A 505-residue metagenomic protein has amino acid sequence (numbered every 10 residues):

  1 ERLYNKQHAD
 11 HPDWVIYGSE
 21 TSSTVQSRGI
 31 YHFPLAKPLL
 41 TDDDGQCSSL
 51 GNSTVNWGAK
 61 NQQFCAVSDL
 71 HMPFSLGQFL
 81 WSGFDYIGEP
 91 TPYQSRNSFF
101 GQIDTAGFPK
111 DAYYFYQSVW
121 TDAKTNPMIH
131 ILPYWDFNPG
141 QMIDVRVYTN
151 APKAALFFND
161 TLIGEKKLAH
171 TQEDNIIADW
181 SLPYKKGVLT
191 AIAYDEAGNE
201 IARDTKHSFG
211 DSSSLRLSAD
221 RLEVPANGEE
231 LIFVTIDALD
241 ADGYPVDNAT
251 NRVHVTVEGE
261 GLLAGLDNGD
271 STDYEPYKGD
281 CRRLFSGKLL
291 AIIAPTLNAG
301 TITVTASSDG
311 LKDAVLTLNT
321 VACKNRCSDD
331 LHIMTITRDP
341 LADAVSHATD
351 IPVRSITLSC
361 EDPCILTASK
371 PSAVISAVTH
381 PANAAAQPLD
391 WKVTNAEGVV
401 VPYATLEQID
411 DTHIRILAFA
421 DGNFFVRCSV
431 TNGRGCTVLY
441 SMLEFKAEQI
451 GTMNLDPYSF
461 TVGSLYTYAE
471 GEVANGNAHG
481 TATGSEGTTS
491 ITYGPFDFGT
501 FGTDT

Functional and structural regions predicted by a protein language model:
E1-P139, I143: Substrate-binding/catalytic cleft of secreted carbohydrate-active enzymes, primarily glycoside hydrolases
F79-S214, Y244-V246, R252, Q449-N475: Catalytic cores of secreted or luminal carbohydrate-active enzymes
Y116-M128, K206-S214, I336-I356, A482-G484: Proline/serine/threonine-rich low-complexity linkers at boundaries of modular beta-sandwich domains
Q117-G140, T349-A368, S490-G499: Extracellular ectodomain segments of secreted/surface proteins
Q141-V145, E230-V234, P371-I375, T489 (+1 more regions): Structural beta-strand segments of beta-rich domains
G164, S181, A193-D195, A202-T205 (+6 more regions): Extracytoplasmic soluble-region selector
F209-P225: Low-complexity, acidic Ser/Thr/Pro/Gly-rich terminal tails and inter-domain linkers that flank the onset of structured
N475-D504: Short beta-strands within extracellular/lumenal beta-sheet-rich domains
